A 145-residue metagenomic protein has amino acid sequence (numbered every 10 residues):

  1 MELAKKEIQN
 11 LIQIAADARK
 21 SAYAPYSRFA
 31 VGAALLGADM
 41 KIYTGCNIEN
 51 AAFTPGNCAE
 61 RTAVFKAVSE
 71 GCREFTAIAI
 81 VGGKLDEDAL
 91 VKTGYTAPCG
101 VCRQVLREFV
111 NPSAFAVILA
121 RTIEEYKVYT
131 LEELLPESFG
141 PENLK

Functional and structural regions predicted by a protein language model:
E2-S21, C72-K145: C-terminal binding/interaction regions
A15, A33-A34, A63, A67: Small-residue (primarily alanine) positions within well-ordered alpha-helices, especially packing/interaction faces
A24-P25: Short Gly/Pro-enriched turn/cap motifs at secondary-structure boundaries
R28-L36: Short beta-strand scaffold segments in enzyme catalytic cores
N47-R61: Compact, glycine-rich, soluble single-domain proteins
C58-I80: Short, solvent-exposed cationic patches
